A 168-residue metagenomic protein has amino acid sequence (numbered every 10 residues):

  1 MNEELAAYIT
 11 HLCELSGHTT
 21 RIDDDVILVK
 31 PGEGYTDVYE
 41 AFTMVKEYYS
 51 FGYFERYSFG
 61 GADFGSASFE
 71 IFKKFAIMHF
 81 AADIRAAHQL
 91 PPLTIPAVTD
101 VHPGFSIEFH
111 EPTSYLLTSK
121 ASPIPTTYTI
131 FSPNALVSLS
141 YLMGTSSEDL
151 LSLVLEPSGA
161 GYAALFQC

Functional and structural regions predicted by a protein language model:
E4-T20, G34-Y35: Leu/Val/Ala/Ile-rich N-terminal alpha-helices, chiefly Sec-type signal peptides and the beginnings
I22-M44, E111-K120: Amphipathic, interaction-prone secondary-structure segments
E33-G61: Short aromatic-glycine-(Arg/Gly/Cys) micro-motifs in beta-strand/loop hairpins
V45, A67-I71, T129-L136: A short, sequence-level motif marking secondary-structure junctions
Y57-S68, T127-T129: A short, exposed loop/beta-hairpin motif centered on an aromatic-Gly-Thr core
A62-L93: Long, charged/polar, surface-exposed segments that mediate recognition or autoinhibition
A82-Y115: Intrinsically disordered, low-complexity charged/polar segments
H102-C168: Intrinsically disordered, low-complexity, charge-dense segments enriched in Lys/Arg and Glu/Asp interspersed
